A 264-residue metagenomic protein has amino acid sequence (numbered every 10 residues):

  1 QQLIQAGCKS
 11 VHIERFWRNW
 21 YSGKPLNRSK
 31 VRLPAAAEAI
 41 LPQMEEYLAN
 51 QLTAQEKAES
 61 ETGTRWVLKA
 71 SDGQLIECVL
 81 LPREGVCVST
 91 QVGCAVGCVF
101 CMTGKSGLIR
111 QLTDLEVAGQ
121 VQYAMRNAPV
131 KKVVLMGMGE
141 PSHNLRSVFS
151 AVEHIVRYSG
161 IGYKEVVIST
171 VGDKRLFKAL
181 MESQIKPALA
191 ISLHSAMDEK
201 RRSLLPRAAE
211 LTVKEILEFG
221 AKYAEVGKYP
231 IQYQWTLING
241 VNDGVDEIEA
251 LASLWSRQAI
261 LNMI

Functional and structural regions predicted by a protein language model:
Q1-E84: Flexible, acidic/Gly-rich N-terminal and inter-domain linker regions that tether and position cofactor-handling modules
Q55, V67-K69, V79, S89 (+3 more regions): Residues in well-ordered beta-strands of folded domains
S71, L81-R83, Q91-G93, G104 (+3 more regions): Generic beta-structure capping elements
E77, E116, Q120, E140 (+1 more regions): Acidic-residue sensor for enzyme active/binding pockets
L81-E116, Y123: Canonical Radical SAM [4Fe-4S] cluster-binding loop centered on the CxxxCxxC motif and its immediate flanking residues
M125-K132, G137-I264: Conserved AdoMet/S-adenosylmethionine-binding subsite of the radical SAM
